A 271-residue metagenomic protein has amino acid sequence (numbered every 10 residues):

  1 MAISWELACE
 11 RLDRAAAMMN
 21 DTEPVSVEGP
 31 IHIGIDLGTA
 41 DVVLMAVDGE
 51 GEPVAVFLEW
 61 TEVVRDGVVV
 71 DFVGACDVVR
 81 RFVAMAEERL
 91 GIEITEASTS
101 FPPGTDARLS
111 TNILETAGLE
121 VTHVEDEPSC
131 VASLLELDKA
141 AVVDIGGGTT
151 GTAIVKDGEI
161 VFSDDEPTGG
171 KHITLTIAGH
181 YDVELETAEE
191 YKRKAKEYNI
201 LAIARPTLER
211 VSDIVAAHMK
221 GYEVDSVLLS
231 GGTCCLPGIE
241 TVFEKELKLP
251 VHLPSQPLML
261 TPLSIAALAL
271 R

Functional and structural regions predicted by a protein language model:
M1-T39, V43-V142, E159-L263, A267-R271: Nucleotide/phosphate-binding catalytic cleft detector across ATP-hydrolyzing and phosphate-transferring enzymes
A40-D41, G147-T149: Short acidic, Gly/Ser-rich segments with clustered Asp/Glu that frequently serve as metal-coordination loops in enzyme
V142-I145, G151-V155: Basic (Lys/Arg-enriched) interaction patch that binds polyanionic ligands
